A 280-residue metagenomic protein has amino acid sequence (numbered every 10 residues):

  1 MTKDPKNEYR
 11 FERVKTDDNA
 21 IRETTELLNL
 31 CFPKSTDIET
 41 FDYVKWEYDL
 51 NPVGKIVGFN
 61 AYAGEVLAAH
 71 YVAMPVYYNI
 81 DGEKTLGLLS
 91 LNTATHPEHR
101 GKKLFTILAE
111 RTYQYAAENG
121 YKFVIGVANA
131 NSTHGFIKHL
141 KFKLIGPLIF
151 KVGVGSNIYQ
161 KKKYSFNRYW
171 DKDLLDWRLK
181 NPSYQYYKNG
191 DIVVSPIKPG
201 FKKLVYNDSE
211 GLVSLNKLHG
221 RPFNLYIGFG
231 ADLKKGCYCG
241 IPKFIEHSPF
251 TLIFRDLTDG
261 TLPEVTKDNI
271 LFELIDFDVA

Functional and structural regions predicted by a protein language model:
R10-T24: A short beta-loop-alpha structural element at the N-terminal edge of CoA-dependent acyl/N-acetyltransferase catalytic
T24, T36-G54, Y62, A117-F123 (+1 more regions): Amide-forming acyltransferase catalytic core, primarily the GNAT-like/NAT-type and related acyltransferase folds
T24-L28, F32: Hydrophobic alpha-helical core bundles mediating ligand binding, dimerization, or RNAP-core interactions
Y48-D49, P75-D81, Y113: Catalytic micro-motifs at enzyme active sites that drive phosphoryl/nucleotidyl and oxygen chemistry
G58-N60, V66-V76, L89, A94 (+1 more regions): Conserved beta-strand in the GNAT
K84-P97, G200-G211: Conserved acetyl-CoA binding element of GNAT-fold acetyltransferases
T95, R100-A116, E210-R221: Conserved acetyl-CoA-binding loop-helix of GNAT-fold acetyltransferases
V124-Y164, K198-A280: Active-site/acyl-donor-binding loops of N-acyltransferases
